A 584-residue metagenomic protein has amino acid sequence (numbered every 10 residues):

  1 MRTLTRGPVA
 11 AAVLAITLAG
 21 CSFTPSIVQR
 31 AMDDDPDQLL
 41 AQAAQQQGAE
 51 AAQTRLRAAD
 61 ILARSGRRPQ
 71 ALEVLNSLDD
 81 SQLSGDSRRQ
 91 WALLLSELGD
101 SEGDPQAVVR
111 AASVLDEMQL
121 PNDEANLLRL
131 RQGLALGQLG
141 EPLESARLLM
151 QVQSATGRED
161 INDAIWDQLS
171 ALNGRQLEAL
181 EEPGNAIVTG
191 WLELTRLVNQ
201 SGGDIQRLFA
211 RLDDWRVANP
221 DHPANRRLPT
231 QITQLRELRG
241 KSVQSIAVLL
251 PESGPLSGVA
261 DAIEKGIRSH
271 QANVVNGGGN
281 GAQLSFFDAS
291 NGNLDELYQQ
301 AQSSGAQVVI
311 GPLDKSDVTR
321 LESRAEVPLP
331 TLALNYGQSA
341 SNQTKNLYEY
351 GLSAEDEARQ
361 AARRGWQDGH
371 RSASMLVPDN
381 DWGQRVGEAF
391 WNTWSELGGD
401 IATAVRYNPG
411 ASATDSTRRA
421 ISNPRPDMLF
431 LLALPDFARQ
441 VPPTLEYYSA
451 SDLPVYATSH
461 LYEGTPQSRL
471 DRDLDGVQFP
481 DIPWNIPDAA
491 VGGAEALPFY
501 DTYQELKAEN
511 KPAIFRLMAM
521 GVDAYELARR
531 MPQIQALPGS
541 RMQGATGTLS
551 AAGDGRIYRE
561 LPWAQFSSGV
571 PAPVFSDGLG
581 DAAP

Functional and structural regions predicted by a protein language model:
T17-G20: C-terminal motif of bacterial Sec signal peptides marking the signal peptidase cleavage site
S22-P25: Bacterial signal peptide processing site
D33-I232: Alpha-helical protein-protein interaction scaffolds
G258-K265, G277-S339: Beta-alpha junction/loop-to-helix N-cap segments that form part of ligand/metal-binding clefts
S339-R363, D471-P483: Short beta-strand elements at the ligand-binding edges of bilobed clamshell
L347-R406: An alpha-beta-alpha
P426, P442-M520: Extracellular/periplasmic periplasmic-binding protein-like sensory domains
Q504-P573: Segments of small-molecule ligand-sensing domains
